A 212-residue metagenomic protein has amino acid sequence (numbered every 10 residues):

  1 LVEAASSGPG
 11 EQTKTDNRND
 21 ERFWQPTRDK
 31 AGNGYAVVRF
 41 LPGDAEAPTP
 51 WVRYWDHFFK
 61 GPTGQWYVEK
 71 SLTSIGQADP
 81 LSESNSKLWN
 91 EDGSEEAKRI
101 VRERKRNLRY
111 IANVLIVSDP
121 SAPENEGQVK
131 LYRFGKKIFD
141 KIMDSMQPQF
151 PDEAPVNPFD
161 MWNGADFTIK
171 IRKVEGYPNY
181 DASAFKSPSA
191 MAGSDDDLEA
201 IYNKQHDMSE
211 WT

Functional and structural regions predicted by a protein language model:
L1-P158: OB-fold ssDNA-binding interfaces and closely related basic DNA-contact patches used across DNA replication/repair
S118-T212: Compact mixed alphabeta submodule
